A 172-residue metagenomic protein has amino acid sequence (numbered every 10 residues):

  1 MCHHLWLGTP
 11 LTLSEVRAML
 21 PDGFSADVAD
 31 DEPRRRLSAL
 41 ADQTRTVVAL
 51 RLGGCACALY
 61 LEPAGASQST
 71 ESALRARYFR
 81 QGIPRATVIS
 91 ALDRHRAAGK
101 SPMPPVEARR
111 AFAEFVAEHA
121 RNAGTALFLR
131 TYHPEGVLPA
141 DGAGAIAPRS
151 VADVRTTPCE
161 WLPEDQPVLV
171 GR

Functional and structural regions predicted by a protein language model:
M1-R172: Structured alpha/beta or helical-core interaction and ligand-binding surfaces enriched in interleaved
